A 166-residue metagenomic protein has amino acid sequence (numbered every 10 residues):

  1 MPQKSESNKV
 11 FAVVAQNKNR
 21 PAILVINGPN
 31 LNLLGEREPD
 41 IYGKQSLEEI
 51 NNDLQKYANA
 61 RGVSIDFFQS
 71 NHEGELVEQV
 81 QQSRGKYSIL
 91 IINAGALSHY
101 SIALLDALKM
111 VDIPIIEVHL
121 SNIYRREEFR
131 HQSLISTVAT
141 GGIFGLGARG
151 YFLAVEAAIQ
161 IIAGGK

Functional and structural regions predicted by a protein language model:
M1-I23, G164-K166: SAM-dependent methyltransferases
P29-L31, G95-S98, S121-I123: Short glycine-rich anion-binding loops that position phosphate/pyrophosphate groups of nucleotides and phosphorylated
L34-E48: Glycine- and acidic-residue-enriched helix-capping/strand-helix junction motifs
S64-G74: Short beta->alpha junction loops
Q82, S101-M110: Short Gly/Thr/Asp-enriched flexible loops that form oxyanion-binding sites at enzyme active sites
S83-L90: Short acidic/histidine-rich motifs immediately flanking catalytic phosphotransfer sites in two-component signaling
M110-R126: Short, acidic/small-residue loops that bind anionic groups at enzyme active sites
R125-K166: Short, glycine-/small-residue-rich phosphate/pyrophosphate-handling segment
